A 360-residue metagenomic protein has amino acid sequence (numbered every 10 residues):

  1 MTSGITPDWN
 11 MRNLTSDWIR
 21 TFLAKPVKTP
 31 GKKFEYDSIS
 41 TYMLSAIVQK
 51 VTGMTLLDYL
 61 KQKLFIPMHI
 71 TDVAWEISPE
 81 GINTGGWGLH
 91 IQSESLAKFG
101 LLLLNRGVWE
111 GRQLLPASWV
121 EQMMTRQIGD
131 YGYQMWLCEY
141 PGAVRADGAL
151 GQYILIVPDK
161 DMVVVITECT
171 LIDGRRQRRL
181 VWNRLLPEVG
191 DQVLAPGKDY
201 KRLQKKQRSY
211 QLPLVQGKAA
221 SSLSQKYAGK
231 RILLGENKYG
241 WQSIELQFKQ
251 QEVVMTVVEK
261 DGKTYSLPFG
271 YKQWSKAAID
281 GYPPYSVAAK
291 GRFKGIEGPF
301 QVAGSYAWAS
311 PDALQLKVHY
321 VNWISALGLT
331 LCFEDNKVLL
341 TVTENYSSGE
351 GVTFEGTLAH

Functional and structural regions predicted by a protein language model:
M1-I70, I91-G107: Active-site-adjacent helix/loop patches that line small-molecule binding or acyl-intermediate pockets
K25-P30, S40-Y42, S78-G85, E139-Y140: Flexible glycine/proline-enriched surface loops and loop-helix/loop-strand junctions
V27-Y36, I82-H90, R145-Y153: Solvent-exposed loop and edge beta-strand segments that line ligand/cofactor-binding and catalytic clefts
S40-I47, G85-V108, Q152-C169, W182: Active-site-proximal alpha-helical segments within enzyme catalytic domains
V108-L115: Acidic/polar loop patches that form or flank catalytic/metal-binding clefts of enzymes that bind anionic ligands
W119-T167: Active-site Gly/Thr loop motif
A149-V215: Structured C-terminal helix/loop/strand segments within mature extracytoplasmic catalytic/sensor domains
K198-H360: Peripheral terminal and inter-domain segments
